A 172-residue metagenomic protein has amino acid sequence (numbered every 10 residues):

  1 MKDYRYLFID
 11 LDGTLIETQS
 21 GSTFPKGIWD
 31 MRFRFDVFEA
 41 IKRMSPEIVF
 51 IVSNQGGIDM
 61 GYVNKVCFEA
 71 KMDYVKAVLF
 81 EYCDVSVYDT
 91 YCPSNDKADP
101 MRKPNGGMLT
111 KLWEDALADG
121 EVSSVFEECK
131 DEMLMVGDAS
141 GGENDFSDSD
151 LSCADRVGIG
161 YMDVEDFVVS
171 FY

Functional and structural regions predicted by a protein language model:
M1-F50: Active-site neighborhood of HAD-like aspartate-dependent phosphohydrolases
K2, M44-P46, C83-S86, E121-D131: Short helix-terminating capping/connector loops at secondary-structure junctions
S22-I28, D59-E69, A98-R102, G141-D148: Short, flexible/disordered intra-domain loops and linkers
V37-M72, V85-A98, V136-A139: Substrate-recognition element of Asp-dependent hydrolases with the DxDx(T/V) motif
D59-Y82, R102-D115: Short, electropositive alpha-helical surface patch
N95-M101, F167-Y172: A short acidic, often aromatic-flanked loop/helix-cap motif at beta-alpha or helix-coil junctions that lines enzyme
M101-D148: Conserved Lys-Pro-Asp/Glu-containing loop-to-beta segment of HAD-superfamily phosphomonoesterases, centered on
L134-Y172: Acidic, Mg2+-coordinating phosphoryl-transfer loop and its flanking beta/alpha structural elements, shared across
